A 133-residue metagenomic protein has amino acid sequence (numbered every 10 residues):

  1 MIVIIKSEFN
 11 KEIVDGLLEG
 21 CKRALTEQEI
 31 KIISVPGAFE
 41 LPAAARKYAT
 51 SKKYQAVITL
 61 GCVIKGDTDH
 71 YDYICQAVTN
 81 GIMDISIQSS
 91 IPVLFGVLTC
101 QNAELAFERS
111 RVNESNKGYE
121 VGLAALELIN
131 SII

Functional and structural regions predicted by a protein language model:
M1-I32, P36: Glycine-rich phosphate/diphosphate-binding loop of Rossmann-like nucleotide-binding domains
E8-F9, C62-V63, L98-N102: Short, ordered loop/turn segments at secondary-structure junctions
K31-K47: N-terminal beta-loop-helix "entrance" segment that forms/cooperates in small-molecule cofactor or anionic ligand
A43-I82: Glycine-rich phosphate-binding loop
D72-T99: Short, acidic/small-residue loops that bind anionic groups at enzyme active sites
Q101-N116: Phosphate-binding/catalytic loops
S115-I133: A charged, well-structured terminal subsegment
